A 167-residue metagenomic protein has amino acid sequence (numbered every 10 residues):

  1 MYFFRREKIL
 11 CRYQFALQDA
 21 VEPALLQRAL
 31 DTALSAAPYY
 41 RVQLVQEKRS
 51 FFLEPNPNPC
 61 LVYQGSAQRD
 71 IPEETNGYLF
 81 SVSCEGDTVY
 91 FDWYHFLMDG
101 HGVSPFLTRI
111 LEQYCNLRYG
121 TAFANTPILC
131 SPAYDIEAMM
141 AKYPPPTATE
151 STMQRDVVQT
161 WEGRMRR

Functional and structural regions predicted by a protein language model:
M1-P144: Non-catalytic N-terminal regions of enzymes
E137-R167: Flexible, P/S/T/G-rich "lid" or insertion loops adjacent to the active sites of thioester-utilizing
